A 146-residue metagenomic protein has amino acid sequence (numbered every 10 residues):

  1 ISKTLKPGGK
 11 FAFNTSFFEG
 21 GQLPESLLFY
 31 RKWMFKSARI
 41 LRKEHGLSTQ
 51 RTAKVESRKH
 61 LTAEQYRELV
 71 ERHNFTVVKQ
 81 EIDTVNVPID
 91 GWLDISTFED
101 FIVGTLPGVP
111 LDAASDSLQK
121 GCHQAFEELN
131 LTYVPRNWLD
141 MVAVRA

Functional and structural regions predicted by a protein language model:
I1-K10: A short glycine-rich, Lys/Arg-flanked "PGG" loop and its adjoining helix->strand segment in the class I
K10-R42: Conserved class I S-adenosyl-L-methionine
F13, N130, R136: Ligand-binding pocket scaffold of soluble enzyme catalytic domains
K36-R58: Active-site capping/gating segments
S57-N74: Short alpha-helix
K59-A63, S115, Q119, R136: A structural signal for well-ordered alpha-helical scaffolds and beta->alpha junctions
N74-F75, S96, P135-A146: Core SAM-dependent methyltransferase catalytic element
K79-T132: C-terminal helical/coil "lid" or tail adjacent to the Rossmann-like core of SAM-dependent
